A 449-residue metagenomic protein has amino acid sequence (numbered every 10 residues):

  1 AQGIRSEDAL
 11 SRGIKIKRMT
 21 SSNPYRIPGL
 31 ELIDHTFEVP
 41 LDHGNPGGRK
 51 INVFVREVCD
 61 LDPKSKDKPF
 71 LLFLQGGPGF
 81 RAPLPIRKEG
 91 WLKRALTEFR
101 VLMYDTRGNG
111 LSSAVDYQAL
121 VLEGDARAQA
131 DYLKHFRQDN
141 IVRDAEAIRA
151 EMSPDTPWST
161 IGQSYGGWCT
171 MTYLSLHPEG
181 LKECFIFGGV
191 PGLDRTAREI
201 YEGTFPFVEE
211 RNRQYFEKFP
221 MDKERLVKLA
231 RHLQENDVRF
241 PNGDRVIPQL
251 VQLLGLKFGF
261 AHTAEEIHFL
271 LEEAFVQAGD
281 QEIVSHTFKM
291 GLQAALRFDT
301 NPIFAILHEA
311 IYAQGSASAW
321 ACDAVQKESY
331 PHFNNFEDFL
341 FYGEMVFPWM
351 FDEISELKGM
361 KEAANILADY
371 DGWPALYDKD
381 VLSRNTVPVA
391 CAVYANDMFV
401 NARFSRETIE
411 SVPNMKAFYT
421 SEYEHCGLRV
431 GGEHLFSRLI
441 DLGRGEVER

Functional and structural regions predicted by a protein language model:
A1-D8: Eukaryotic N-terminal low-complexity, Ser/Thr- and Lys/Arg-rich leader segments that predominantly function as
L10-N242, W349, E356-A364, P374-L382 (+3 more regions): Gly/Pro-rich cap/lid or specificity-loop segments adjacent to the active site
V55, Y394, T408: Hydrophobic, well-ordered secondary-structure elements that form the walls of internal hydrophobic environments
D237-Y370: Alpha/beta-hydrolase fold active-site neighborhood
L270-E272, N401-T408: Short alpha-helix in the alpha/beta-hydrolase fold that links the catalytic acid
A274, V412-M415: Alpha-helix boundary/capping residues
A390-N396: Conserved strand-to-loop "acid loop" that flanks and positions the catalytic carboxylate
C391, I409-P413: C-terminal structured domains
